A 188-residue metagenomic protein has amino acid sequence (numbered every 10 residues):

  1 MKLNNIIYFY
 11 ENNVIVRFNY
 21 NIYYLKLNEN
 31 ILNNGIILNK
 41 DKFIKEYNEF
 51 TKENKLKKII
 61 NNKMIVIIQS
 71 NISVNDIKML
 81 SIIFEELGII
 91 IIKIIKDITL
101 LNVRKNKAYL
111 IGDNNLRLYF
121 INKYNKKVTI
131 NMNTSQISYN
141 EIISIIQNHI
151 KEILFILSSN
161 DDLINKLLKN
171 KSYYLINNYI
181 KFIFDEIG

Functional and structural regions predicted by a protein language model:
M1-Y10, R17-N115, N122-G188: Nucleotide/phosphate-binding catalytic cleft detector across ATP-hydrolyzing and phosphate-transferring enzymes
